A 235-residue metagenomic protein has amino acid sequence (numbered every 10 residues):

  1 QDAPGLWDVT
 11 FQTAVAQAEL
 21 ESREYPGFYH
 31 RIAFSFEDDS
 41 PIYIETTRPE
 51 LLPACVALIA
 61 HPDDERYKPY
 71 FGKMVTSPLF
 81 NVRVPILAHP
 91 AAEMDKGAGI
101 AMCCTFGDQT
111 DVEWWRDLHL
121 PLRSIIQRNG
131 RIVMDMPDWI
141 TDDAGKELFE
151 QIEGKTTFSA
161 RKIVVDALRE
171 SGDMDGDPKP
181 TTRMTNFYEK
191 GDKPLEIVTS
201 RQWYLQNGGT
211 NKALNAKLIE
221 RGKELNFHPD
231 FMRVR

Functional and structural regions predicted by a protein language model:
Q1-N129, M134-D135, W139, R221-R235: NTP-handling and nucleic-acid-processing catalytic cores
P4-A14, P180-G191: A glycine-rich phosphate-binding loop feature that marks nucleotide/adenosyl-phosphate handling sites
P69-G72, W139-R161: A glycine-biased structural micro-motif
R116, R169, E189: Anion (oxyanion) recognition and catalysis
G130, V164, Y188: Active-site cavity-forming subdomains of large catalytic enzyme subunits
K155-T182: Phosphate/diphosphate-binding loops
R183-F227: Glycine-rich loop/linker segments at domain edges
